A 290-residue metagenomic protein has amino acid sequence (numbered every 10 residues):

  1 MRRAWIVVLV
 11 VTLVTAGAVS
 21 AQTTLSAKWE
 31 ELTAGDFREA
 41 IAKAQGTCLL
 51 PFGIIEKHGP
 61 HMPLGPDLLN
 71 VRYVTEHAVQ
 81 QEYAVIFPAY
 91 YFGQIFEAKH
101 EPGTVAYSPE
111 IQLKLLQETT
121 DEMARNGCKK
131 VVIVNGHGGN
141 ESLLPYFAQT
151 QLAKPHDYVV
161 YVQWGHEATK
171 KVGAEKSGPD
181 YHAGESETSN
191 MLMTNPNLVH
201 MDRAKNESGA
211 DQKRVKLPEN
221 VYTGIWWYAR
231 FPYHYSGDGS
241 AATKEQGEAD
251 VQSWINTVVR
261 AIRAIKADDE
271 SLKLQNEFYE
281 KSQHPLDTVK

Functional and structural regions predicted by a protein language model:
M1, A16-A21: Short, low-complexity disordered leader/linker segments with a strong preference for bacterial N-terminal type II
M1-V7: Bacterial N-terminal signal peptides that target proteins for export
V7-A16: Bacterial N-terminal signal peptides
A21-E110, K114-K130, G138-K290: Extended, histidine- and acidic-residue-enriched regions that form the cofactor-binding/catalytic faces
